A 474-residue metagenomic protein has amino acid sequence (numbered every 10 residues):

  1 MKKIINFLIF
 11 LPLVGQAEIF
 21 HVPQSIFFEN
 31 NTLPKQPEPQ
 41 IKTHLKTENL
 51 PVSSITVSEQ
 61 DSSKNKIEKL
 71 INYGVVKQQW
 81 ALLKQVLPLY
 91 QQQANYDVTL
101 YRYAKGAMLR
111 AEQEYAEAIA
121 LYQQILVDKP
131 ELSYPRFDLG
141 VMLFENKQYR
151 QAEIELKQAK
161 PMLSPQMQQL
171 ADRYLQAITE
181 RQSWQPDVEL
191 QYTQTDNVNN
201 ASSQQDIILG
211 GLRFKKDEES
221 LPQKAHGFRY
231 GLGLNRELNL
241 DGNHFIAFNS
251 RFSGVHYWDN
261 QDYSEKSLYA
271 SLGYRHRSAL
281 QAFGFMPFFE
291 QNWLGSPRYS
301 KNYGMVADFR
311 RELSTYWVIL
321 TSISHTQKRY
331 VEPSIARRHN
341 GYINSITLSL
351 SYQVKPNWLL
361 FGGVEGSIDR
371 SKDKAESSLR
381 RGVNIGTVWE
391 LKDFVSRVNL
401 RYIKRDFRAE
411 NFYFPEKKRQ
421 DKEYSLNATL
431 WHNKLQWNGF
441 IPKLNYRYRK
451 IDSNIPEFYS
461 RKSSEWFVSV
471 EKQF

Functional and structural regions predicted by a protein language model:
M1-I19: Gram-negative bacterial Sec-dependent N-terminal signal peptides
E18-I55, I71-V76, Q85-P88, A104-Q113 (+3 more regions): Gram-negative and organellar
S62-E68: Amphipathic alpha-helical repeat scaffolds of TPR domains
Q92-N95, P161: Alpha-solenoid HEAT/Armadillo repeat architecture
